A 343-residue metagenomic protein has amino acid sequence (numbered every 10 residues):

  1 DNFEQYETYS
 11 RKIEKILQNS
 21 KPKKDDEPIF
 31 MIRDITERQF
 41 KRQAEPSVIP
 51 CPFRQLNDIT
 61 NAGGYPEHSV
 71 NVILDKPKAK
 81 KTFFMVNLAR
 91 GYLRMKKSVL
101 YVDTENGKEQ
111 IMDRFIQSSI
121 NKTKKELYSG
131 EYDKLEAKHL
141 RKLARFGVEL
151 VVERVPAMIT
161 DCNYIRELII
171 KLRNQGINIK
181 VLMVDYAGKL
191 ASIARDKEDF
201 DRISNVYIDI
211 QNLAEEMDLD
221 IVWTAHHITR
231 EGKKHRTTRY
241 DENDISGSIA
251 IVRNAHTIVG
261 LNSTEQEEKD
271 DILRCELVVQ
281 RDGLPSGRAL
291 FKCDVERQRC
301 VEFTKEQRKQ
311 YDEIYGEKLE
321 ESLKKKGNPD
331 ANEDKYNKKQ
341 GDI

Functional and structural regions predicted by a protein language model:
D1-D34: Short, small/acidic-rich helices and loops at N termini and domain boundaries of DNA replication/processing enzymes
K23-K122, K142, L150, D342: The Walker A/P-loop phosphate-binding site
T60-N61, G91-N178, S192, R288-L290: Cytosolic-facing regulatory segments adjacent to core modules
E105-N106, T224-T229, T264: A short beta-strand-to-loop transition that corresponds to the Sensor-1 phosphate-sensing loop of AAA+ P-loop ATPases
L127-G130, R154-I159, A191-S204, K234-D241: Flexible beta-alpha connector loops of hexameric P-loop NTPases
C162-L182, E215-M217, E231-I343: C-terminal regions of RecA-like/P-loop NTPase motor modules
K180-N212: Helical hairpin unit composed of two closely spaced alpha helices linked by a short loop
M183, D220-H227: Structural recognition of the conserved hydrophobic beta-strand(s) that form the central parallel beta-sheet of P-loop
